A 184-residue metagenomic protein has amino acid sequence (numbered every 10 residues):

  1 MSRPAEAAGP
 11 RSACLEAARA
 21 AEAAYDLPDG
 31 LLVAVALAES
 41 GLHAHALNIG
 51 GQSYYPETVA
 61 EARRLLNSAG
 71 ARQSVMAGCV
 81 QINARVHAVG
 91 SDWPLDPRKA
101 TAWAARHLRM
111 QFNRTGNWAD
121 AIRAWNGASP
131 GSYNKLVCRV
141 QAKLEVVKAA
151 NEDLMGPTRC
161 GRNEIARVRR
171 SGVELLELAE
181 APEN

Functional and structural regions predicted by a protein language model:
S2-I165: Catalytic glycan-binding domains that act on GlcNAc-containing polysaccharides
E152-N184: Low-complexity, Gly/Ser/Thr/Pro-rich intrinsically disordered linker/tail segments
